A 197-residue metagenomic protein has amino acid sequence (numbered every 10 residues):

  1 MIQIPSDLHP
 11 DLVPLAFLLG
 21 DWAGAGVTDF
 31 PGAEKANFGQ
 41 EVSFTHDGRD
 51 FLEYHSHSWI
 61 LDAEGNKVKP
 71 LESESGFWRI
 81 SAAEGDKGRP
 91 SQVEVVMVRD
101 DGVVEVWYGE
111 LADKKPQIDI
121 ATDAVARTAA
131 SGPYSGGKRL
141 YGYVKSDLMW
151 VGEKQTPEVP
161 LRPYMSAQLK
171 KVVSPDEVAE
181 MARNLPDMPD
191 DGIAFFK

Functional and structural regions predicted by a protein language model:
M1-F51, W59-N66, P157, L161-K197: Amphipathic/hydrophobic helical signal segments and adjacent flexible N-terminal regions that mediate secretion
V13, V27, V42, V68 (+8 more regions): Extended aliphatic helical segments
A16, A23, T45-H46, R79 (+2 more regions): Well-ordered beta-strand positions
G20, Q40, Y54, E74-G76 (+3 more regions): Hydrophobic residues positioned within well-ordered beta-strands of beta-sheet architectures
E34-Q40, T45-A130: Central antiparallel beta-sheet cores of small beta-barrel/beta-sandwich binding domains
V104-T156, Q168, P175-V178, N184-M188 (+1 more regions): Acidic/His-leaning functional-site neighborhoods
